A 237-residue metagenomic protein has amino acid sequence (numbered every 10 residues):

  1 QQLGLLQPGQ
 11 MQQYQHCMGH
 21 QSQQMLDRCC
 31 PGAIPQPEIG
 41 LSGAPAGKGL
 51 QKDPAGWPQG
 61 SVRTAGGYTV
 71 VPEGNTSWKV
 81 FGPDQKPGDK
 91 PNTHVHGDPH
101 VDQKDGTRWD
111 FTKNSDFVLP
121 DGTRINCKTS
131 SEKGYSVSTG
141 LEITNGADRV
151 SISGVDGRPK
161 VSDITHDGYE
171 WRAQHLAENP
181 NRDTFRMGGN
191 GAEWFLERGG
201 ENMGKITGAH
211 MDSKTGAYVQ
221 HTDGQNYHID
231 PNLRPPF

Functional and structural regions predicted by a protein language model:
Q1-K48: Low-complexity, intrinsically disordered export/secretion signals at extreme N-termini
G19, I39-F237: Von Willebrand factor type D
